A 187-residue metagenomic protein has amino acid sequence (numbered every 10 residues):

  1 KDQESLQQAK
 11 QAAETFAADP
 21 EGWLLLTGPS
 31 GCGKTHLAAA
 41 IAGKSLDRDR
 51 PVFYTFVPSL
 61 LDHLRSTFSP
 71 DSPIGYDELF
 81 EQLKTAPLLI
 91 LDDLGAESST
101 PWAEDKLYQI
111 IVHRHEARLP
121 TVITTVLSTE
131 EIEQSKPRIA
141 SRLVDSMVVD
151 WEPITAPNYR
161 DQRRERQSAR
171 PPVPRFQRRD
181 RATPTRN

Functional and structural regions predicted by a protein language model:
D2-L24, N187: Pre-Walker A (pre-P-loop) alpha-helix and adjacent loop at the N terminus of AAA/AAA+ ATPase modules, a conserved
Q3-K10, L46-T85: Short glycine-rich substrate-engagement loop in P-loop NTPases that contacts/grips substrate
A17, L46, H115: Conserved ATPase "switch" residues in P-loop NTPase domains
E21-A38: Walker A/P-loop nucleotide-binding motif
H36-R48: P-loop NTPase Walker A phosphate-binding motif
A42, L60-F68, L94-N187: Replace "adjacent to P-loop NTPase cores in ATP/GTP-dependent enzymes" with "adjacent to NTP-binding cores
R50-P51, T85-L88, A117-I123: Loop/turn-to-beta-strand initiation segments
